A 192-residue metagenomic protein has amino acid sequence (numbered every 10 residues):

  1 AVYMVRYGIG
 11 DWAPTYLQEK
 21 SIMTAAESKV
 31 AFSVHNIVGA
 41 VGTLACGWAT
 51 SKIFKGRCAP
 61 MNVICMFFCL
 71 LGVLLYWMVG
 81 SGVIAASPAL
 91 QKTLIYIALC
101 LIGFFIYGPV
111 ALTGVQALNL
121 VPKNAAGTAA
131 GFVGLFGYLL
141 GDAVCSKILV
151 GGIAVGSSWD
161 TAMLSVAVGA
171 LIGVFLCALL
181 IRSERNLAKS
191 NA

Functional and structural regions predicted by a protein language model:
A1-T43, V110, G141-V150: Extracytoplasmic gate region of multi-pass secondary transporters
S51-M66: Cytoplasmic membrane-interface "Motif A"-like loop-to-helix N-cap segments of 12-TM Major Facilitator Superfamily
R57-P60, I148-A170: A membrane-interface helix-boundary motif in multi-pass transporters
F67-S87: C-terminal ends and interior cores of transmembrane alpha-helices in multi-pass membrane transporters/permeases
Y76-G80, W159, L164-A192: Multi-pass alpha-helical transporter architecture, strongest for 12-TM Major Facilitator/SLC carriers used
P88-G108: Hydrophobic core of transmembrane alpha-helices in multi-pass small-molecule transporters, especially MFS/SLC-type
Y107-P122: Intracellular juxtamembrane helix-capping segments at the cytosolic ends of symmetry-related transmembrane helices
P122-G156: A late C-terminal transmembrane helix in Major Facilitator Superfamily
